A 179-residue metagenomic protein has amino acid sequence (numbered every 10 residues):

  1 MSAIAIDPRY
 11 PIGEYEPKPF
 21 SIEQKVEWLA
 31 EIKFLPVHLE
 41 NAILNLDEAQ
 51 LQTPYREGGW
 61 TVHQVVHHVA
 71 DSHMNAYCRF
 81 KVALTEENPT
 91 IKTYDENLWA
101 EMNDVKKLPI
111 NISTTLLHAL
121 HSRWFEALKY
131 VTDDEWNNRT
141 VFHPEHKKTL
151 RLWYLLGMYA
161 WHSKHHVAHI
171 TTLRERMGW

Functional and structural regions predicted by a protein language model:
M1-I12, E16, Q52-N97, F125-E126 (+1 more regions): Short, contiguous alpha-helical
F20-Q24, M102-P109, K147-R151, L155: Short amphipathic alpha-helical segments at helix-loop
F20-R56: Short, contiguous, helix-prone interaction/anchoring segments in small proteins
V26, A30-K33, H63, H67 (+4 more regions): A generic "alpha-helical surface" signal
W28, L51, G58, K106 (+2 more regions): Residue-level recognition of alpha-helical structural elements
L29, K33, N45, R56-H63 (+4 more regions): Alpha-helix initiation and capping sites
A30-P36, A42, A100-N137: Acidic/histidine-rich alpha-helical segments that form the ligand environment of transition-metal centers
